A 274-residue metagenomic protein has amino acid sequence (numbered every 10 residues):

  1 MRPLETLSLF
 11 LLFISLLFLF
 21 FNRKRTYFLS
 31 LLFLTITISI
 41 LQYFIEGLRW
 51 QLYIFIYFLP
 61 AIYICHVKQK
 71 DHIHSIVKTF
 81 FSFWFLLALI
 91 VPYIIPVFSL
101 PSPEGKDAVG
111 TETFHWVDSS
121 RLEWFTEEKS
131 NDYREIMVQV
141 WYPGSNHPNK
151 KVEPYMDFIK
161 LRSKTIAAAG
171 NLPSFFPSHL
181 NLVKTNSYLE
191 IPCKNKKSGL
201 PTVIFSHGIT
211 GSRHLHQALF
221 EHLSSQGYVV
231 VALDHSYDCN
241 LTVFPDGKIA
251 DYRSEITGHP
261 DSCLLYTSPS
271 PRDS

Functional and structural regions predicted by a protein language model:
S8-F21: N-terminal signal-anchor/start-transfer transmembrane helix
R23-V67: Membrane-embedded alpha-helical segments of integral membrane proteins
H74-P96: Internal/C-terminal transmembrane anchor helices
V91-V203: Domain-level recognition of soluble alpha/beta enzyme cores, biased toward histidine phosphatases/phosphomutases
N195, I209-L241: Short substrate-entry loop that stabilizes the transition state in hydrolases
K248-L264: Aromatic- and acidic-residue-enriched carbohydrate-binding clefts of CAZyme catalytic domains
Y266-S274: Single conserved hydrophobic/aromatic residue that forms the stacking wall/gate of nucleotide- or nucleobase-binding
